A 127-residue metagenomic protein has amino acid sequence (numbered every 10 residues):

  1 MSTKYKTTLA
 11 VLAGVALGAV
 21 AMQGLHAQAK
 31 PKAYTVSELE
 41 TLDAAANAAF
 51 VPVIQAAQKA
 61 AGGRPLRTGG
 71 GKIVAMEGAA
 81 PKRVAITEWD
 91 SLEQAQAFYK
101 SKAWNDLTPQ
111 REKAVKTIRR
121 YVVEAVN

Functional and structural regions predicted by a protein language model:
M1-L12: Bacterial N-terminal signal peptides that target proteins for export
A13-K100, V123-N127: Short S/T/G/P-rich N-terminal loop/turn motif that feeds into the first structured element of a domain
L66, L107-T108: Short, hydrophobic secondary-structure boundary micro-motifs
Q96-Y99, P109-V115: Short, exposed beta-strand-loop hairpins at the edges of beta-sheets in extracellular/periplasmic proteins
E112-N127: C-terminal end-helix/capping segment
